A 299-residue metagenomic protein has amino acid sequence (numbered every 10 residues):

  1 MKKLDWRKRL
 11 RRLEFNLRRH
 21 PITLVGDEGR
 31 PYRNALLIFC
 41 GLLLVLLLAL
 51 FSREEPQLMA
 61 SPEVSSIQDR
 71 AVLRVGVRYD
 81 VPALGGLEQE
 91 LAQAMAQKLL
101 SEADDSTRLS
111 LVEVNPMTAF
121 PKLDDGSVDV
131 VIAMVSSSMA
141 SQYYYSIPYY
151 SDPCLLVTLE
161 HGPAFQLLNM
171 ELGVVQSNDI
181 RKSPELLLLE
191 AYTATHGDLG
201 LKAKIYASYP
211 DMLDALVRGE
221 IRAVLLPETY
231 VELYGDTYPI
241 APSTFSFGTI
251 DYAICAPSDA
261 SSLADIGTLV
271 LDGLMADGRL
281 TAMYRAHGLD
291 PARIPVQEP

Functional and structural regions predicted by a protein language model:
M1-Y32: N-terminal Lys/Arg-rich, disordered targeting/topogenic segments
G29-A35, L48-L58, Q89-L99, H161-R181 (+2 more regions): Extended ligand-binding regions for polar small-molecule ligands
R30-I38, L58-M134, I205: Extracytoplasmic small-molecule ligand-binding "clamshell" domains of the periplasmic binding protein/Venus flytrap
A60-E63, L87-M95, N115-A119, S127 (+6 more regions): Stable alpha-helical elements in mature extracytoplasmic
R74-L99, L155-A207, T229, I266: Bilobed "Venus flytrap"/periplasmic-binding protein-like clamshell domains and structurally analogous long
R78, P148-T158, E228-D272, D290-P299: Periplasmic-binding protein-like
A96-D104, D124, V128, E190-A194 (+4 more regions): Sec-exported extracytoplasmic/periplasmic mature domains
T118, I132-Q142, D214-T249: A ligand-binding cleft/hinge motif common to bilobed small-molecule-binding domains
